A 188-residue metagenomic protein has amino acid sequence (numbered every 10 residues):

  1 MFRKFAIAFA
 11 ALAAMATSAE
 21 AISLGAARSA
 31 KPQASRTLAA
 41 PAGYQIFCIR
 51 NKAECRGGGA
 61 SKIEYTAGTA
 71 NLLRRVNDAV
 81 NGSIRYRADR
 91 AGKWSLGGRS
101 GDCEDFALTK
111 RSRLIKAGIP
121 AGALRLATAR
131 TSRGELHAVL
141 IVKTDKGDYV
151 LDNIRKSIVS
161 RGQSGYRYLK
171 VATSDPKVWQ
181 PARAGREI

Functional and structural regions predicted by a protein language model:
M1-I7: Bacterial N-terminal signal peptides that target proteins for export
F2, S18-I188: A structural boundary/capping signal
A8-F9, I188: Intrinsically disordered, low-complexity segments enriched in polar/charged small residues
F9-A10, K116: A periodicity- and composition-biased signal for non-globular, repetitive helical segments
A11-A19: Hydrophobic h-region of N-terminal signal peptides that target proteins for export in Gram-negative bacteria
